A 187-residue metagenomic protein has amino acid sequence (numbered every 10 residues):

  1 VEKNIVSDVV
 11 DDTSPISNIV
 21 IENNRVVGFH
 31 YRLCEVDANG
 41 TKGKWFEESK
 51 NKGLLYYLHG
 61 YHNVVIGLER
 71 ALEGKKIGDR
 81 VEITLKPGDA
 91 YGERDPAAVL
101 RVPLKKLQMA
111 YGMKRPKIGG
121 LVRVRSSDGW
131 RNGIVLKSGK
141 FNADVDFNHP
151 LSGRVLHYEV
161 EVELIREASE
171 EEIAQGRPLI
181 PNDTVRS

Functional and structural regions predicted by a protein language model:
V1-S187: FKBP-type peptidyl-prolyl cis-trans isomerases
